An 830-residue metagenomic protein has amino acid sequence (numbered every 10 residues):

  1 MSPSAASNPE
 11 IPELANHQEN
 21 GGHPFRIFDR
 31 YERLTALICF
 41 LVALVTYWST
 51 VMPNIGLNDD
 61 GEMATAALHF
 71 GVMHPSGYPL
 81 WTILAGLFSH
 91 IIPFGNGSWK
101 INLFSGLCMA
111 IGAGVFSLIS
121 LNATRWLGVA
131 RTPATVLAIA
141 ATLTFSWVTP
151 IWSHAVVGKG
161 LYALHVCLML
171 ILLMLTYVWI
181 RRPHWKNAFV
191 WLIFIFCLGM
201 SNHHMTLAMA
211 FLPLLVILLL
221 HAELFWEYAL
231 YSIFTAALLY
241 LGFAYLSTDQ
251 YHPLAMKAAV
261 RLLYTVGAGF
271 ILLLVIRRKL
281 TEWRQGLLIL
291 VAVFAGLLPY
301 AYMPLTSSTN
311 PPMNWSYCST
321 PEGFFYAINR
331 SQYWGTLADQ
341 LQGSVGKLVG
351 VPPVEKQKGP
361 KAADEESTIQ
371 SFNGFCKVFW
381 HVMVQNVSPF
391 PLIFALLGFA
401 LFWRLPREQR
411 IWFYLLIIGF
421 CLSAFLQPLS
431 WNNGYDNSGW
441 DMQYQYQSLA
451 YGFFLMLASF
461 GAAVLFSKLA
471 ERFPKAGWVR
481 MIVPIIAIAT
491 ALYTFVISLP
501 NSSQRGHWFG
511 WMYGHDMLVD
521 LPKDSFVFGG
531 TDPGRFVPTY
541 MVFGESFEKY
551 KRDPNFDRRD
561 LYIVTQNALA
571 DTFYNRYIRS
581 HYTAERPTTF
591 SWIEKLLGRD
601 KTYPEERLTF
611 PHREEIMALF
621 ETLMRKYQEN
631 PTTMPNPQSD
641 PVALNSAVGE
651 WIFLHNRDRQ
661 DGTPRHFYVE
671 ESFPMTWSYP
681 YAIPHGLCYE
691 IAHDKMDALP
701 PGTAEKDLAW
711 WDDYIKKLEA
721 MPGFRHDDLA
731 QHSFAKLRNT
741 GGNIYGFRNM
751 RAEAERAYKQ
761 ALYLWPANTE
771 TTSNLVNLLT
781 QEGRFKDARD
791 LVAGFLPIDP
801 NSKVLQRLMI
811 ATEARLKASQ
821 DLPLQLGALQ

Functional and structural regions predicted by a protein language model:
M1-T46, I111-G114, V129-I139, L263-G296 (+2 more regions): Start-transfer (signal-anchor) and selected internal transmembrane alpha helices of multi-pass inner/ER membrane
L37, L103-V129, L143, W147 (+2 more regions): Transmembrane-helix motifs of polytopic, lipid-linked glycan transferases
L44-N54, A424-P428: Alpha-helical transmembrane segments of multi-pass membrane proteins
V51-M63, M73-A85, M313-Y317, R505-G510: Extracytoplasmic catalytic/substrate-binding loops of multi-pass membrane glycan-assembly enzymes
P79, I83, I91-G114, L118 (+6 more regions): Loop-to-helix entry region of an early transmembrane alpha helix in multi-pass inner-membrane enzymes
T82, G86, G114-L118, S153 (+5 more regions): Transmembrane alpha-helix boundary and packing residues in multipass membrane permease domains and related
A138-S146, F196, M200: Short helix- or helix-capping micro-motifs that position conserved polar/aromatic residues at function-defining sites
V156-G158, V166, L170, V178-T771 (+1 more regions): ER/secretory pathway lumenal C-terminal domains and tails of membrane proteins involved in glycoprotein biogenesis
